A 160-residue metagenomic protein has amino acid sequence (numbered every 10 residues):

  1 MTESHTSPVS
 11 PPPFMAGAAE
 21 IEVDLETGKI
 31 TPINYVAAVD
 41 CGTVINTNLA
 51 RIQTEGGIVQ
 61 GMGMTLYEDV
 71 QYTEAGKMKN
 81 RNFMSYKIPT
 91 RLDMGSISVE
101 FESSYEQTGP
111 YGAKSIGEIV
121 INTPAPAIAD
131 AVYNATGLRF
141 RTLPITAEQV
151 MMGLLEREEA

Functional and structural regions predicted by a protein language model:
M1-A160: C-terminal catalytic domains of large/alpha subunits in multi-subunit enzymes
